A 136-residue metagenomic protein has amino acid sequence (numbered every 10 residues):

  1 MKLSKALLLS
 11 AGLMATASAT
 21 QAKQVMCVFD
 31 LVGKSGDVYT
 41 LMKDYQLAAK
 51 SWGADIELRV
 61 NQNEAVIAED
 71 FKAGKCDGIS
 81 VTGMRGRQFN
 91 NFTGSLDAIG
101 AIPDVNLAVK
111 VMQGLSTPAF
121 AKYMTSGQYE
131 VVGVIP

Functional and structural regions predicted by a protein language model:
K2-Q21: Gram-negative bacterial Sec-dependent N-terminal signal peptides
A19-D30, K50-W52, T125: Immediate post-signal peptide segment of exported/extracytoplasmic ligand-binding proteins
K23-K43: Extracytoplasmic "Venus flytrap"
Q46-E57: Signal peptide-proximal N-terminal region of secreted/periplasmic/extracellular or secretory-lumen proteins
W52-A54, F71-V81: Alpha-to-beta junction loops
E57-E69: Short helix-initiation/N-cap motifs at beta->coil->alpha
K72, T82-P136: Contiguous mixed-secondary-structure segments that line small-molecule binding/active-site clefts of soluble domains
